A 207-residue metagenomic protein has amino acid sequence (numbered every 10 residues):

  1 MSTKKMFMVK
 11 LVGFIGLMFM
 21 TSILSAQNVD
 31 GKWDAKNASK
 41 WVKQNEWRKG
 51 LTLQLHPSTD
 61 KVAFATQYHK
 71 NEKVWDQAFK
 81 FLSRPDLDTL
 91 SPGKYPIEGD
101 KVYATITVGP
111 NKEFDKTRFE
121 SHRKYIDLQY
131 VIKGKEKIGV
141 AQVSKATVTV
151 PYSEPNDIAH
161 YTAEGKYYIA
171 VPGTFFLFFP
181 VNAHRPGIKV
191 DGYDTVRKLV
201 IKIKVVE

Functional and structural regions predicted by a protein language model:
M1-W33: Bacterial Sec-dependent N-terminal signal peptides
T3, T107-N111, V181-A183: Generic short beta-strand segments
A38-I106, K116: A short, N-terminal "cap"/entry segment at the start of jelly-roll beta-barrel domains of the cupin/DSBH fold
D86-V148: Mid-length scaffold segments of soluble, non-membrane domains
E136-A170: A short beta-strand-loop-beta hairpin characteristic of the jelly-roll/cupin
I169-G187: Conserved metal-binding segment of the jelly-roll/cupin
F175-L177, Y193-E207: A short hydrophobic beta-strand segment most commonly corresponding to one strand of the jelly-roll/cupin
I188-G192: Short proline/glycine-enriched turn/loop segments at secondary-structure junctions
